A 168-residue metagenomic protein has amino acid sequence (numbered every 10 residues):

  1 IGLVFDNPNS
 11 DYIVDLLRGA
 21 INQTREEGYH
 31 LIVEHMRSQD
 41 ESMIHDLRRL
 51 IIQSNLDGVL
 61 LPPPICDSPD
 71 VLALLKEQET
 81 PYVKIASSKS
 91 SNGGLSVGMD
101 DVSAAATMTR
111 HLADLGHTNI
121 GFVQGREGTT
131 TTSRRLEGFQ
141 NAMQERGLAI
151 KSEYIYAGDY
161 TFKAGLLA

Functional and structural regions predicted by a protein language model:
I1-L50, N55-L61, E137, Q144-E145 (+1 more regions): Amphipathic helical "hinge" segments at domain boundaries
N7, I65, R126: Flexible, active-site-proximal loop/turn residues at the rims of small-molecule/cofactor binding pockets and catalytic
I13, D40-E41, P64, D101-V102 (+1 more regions): A conditional alpha-helix N-cap/helix-loop micro-motif detector
G19-I32, I52, P69, K76-A168: Bacterial carbohydrate/catabolite-sensing allosteric modules
E41-H45, I65-P69, L166: Structural motif corresponding to alpha-helix initiation and N-cap regions
L61-P63, T80: Short, highly charged low-complexity linear segments
